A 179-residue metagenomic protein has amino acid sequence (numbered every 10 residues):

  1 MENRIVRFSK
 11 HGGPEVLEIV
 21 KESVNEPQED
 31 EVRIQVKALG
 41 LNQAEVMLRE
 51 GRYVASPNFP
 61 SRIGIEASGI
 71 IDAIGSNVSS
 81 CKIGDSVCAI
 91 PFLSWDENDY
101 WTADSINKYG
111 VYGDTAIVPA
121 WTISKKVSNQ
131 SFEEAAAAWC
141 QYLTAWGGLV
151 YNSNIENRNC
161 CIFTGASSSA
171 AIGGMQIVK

Functional and structural regions predicted by a protein language model:
I5, G69-I71, G84, C161 (+1 more regions): Hydrophobic alpha-helical segments that mediate membrane insertion or helix-helix packing
S23-G40, R52-D96, Y109-G110, Q130: Glycine-rich beta-strand-centered segment in the early N-terminal region that forms part of a ligand/cofactor-binding
A44-E50: Cytochrome P450 core scaffold surrounding the K-helix E-X-X-R motif and the conserved "meander" helix-loop region
S94-D104: Short, Lys/Arg- and Gly-enriched loop/turn segments at beta-strand edges
I106-A120: A structural motif shared across PLP-dependent enzymes of the aminotransferase-like
I117-K125, N129: Structured surface patches comprising rigid loops and adjacent beta-strands/short helices at the edges of well-ordered
A135-K179: Mid-domain Rossmann-like dinucleotide-binding core that forms the NAD(H)/NADP(H) cofactor-binding site
